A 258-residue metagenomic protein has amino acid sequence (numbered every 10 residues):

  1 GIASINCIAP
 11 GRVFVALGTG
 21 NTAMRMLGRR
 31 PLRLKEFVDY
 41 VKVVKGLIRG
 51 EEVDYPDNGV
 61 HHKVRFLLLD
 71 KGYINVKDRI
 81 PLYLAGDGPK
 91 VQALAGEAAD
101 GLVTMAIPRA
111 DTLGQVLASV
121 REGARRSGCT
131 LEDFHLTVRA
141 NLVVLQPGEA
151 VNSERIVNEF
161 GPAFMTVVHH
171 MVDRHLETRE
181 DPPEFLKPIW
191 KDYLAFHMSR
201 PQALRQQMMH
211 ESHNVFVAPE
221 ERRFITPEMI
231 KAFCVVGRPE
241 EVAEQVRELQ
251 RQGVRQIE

Functional and structural regions predicted by a protein language model:
G1-N6, A23-R25: Pocket-flanking alpha-helical
I8, E97-A98, Q252-V254: Structural motif
I8-G18, E52-G59: Short, flexible active-site-proximal loops enriched in glycine and acidic residues
V13-L17, L82-A85, L102-T104, F134-A140 (+1 more regions): Hydrophobic faces of well-ordered beta-strands that scaffold small-molecule active sites in alpha/beta enzyme cores
G18-G28, E97-A99: Acidic/polar active-site rim loop that often engages polyanionic ligands
L34-Y73, L113-A118, E122-R251: An alpha-helical appendage that flanks or caps ligand/catalytic pockets
Y83-R125, T137: Loop-centered beta-sheet repeat module
